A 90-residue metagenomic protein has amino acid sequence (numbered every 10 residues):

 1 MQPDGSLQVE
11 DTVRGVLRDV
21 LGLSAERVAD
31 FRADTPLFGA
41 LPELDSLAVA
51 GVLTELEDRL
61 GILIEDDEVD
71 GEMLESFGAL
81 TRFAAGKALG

Functional and structural regions predicted by a protein language model:
M1-L44, A48-T54, D58-R59, L63-G90: Phosphopantetheine-dependent thiolation modules in NRPS/PKS and related acyl-activating systems
